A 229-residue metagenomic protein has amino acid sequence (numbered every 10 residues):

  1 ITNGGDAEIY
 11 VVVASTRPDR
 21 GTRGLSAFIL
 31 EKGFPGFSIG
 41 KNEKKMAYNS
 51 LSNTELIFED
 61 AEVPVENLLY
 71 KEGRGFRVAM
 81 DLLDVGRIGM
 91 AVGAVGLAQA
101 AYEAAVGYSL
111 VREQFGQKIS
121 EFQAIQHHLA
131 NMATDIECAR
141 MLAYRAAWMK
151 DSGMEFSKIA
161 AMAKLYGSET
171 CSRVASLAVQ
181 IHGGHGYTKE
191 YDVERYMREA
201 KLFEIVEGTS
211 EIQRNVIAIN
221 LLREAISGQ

Functional and structural regions predicted by a protein language model:
I1-I39: A short core secondary-structure module
E8, S52, A161: Exposed loop/turn and edge beta-strand positions of beta-sandwich/beta-sheet ligand-binding modules
V12-S15, I29-E31, I57-E59, Y70 (+1 more regions): Short beta-strand-to-turn element immediately C-terminal to the catalytic PLP-Schiff-base lysine in fold type I
T16, A47-Y48, R87, K164: Active-site PLP-lysine loop of aminotransferase-like
G33-E62: Flexible, small-/acidic-enriched active-site or ligand-binding loops
N42-M46, L69, Q114: Glycine-anchored helix-breaking recognition loops at helix->coil/strand junctions
E55-I57, V65, K71-Q229: Alpha-helical interface subdomain recognition
